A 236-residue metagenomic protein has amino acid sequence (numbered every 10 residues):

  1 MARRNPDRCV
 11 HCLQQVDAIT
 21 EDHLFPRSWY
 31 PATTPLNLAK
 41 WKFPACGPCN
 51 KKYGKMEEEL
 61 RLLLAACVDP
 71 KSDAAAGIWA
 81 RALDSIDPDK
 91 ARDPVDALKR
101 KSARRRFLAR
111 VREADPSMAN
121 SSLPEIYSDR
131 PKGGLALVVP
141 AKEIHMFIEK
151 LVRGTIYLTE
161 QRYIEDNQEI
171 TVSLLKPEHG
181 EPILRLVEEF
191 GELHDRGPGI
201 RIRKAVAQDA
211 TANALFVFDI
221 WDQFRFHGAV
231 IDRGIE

Functional and structural regions predicted by a protein language model:
A2-N5, A39: Residue-level signal for mature regions of secreted extracellular proteins and peptides
V10-K42, E58-E59: Histidine-centered nuclease catalytic patch
E21, E57-R61, K71, A76 (+1 more regions): Alpha-helix initiation and N-capping motif
Y30-P44, A66-R81: Short microdomains enriched in Cys/His and/or Lys/Arg
K42-L64: Short Cys/His-centered divalent metal-binding micro-motifs
A82-P124: Short flanking/linker segments adjacent to small metal-binding domains or redox-active Cys/His motifs
D115-E236: C-terminal, charged low-complexity interaction regions
